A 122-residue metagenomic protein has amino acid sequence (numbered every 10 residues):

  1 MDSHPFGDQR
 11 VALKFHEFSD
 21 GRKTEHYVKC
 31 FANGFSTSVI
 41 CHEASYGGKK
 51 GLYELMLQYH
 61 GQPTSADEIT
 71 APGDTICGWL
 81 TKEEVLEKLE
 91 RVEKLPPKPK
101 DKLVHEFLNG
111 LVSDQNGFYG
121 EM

Functional and structural regions predicted by a protein language model:
D2-D8, L57-M122: Mixed-charge, Lys/Arg-enriched low-complexity segments
L13-M56: Amphipathic, interaction-prone secondary-structure segments
